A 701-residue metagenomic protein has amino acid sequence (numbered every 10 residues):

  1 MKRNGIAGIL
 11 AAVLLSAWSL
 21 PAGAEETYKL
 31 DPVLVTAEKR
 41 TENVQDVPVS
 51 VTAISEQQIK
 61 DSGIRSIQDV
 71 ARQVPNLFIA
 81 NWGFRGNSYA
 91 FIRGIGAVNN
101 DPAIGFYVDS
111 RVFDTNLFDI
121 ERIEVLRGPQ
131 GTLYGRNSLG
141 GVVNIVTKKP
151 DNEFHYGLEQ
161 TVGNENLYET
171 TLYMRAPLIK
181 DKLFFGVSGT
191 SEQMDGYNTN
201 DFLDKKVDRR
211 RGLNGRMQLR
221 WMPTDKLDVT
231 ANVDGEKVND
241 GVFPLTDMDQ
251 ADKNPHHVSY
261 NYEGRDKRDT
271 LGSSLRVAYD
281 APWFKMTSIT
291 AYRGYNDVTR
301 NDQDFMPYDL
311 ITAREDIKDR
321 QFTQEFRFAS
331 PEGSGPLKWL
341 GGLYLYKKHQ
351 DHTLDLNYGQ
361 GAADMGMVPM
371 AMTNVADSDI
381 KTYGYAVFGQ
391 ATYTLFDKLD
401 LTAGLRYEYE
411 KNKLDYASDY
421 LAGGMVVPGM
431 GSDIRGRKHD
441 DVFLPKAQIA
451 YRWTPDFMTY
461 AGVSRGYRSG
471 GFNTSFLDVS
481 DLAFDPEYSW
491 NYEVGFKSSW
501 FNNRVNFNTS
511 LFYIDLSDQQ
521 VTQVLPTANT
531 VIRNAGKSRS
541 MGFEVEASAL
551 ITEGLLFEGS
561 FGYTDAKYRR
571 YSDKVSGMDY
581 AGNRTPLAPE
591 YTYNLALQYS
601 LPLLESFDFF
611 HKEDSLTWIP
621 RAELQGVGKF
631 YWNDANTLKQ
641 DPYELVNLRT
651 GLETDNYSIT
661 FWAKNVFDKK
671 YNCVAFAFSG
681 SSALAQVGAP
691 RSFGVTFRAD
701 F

Functional and structural regions predicted by a protein language model:
M1-I64, Q68-Q73, R175, D225-V229 (+5 more regions): N-terminal Sec signal peptide and the immediately downstream disordered periplasmic leader that contains the TonB box
T27-E153, V494: Acidic, small-polar-rich N-terminal luminal/periplasmic segments of exported/outer-membrane proteins
H155-G157, V162-M194, N198, F202-D240 (+7 more regions): Transmembrane beta-barrel wall of Gram-negative outer-membrane proteins
T171, R276-Q303, R452, M458-R468 (+4 more regions): Membrane-embedded beta-barrel scaffold of Gram-negative outer-membrane proteins
R220-D225, D234, F328-P331, K338 (+3 more regions): Structural signature of Gram-negative outer-membrane beta-barrels, strongest in the C-terminal barrel of TonB-dependent
D228, N232-T270, D309-I317, K348-V368 (+1 more regions): Flexible loop and strand-edge segments within Gram-negative outer membrane beta-barrel domains
K338-G342, D397, L401, Y513-D515 (+2 more regions): Gram-negative outer-membrane beta-barrel transporters
D515, E613, Q625-N633, G651-F701: C-terminal beta-signal and adjacent terminal beta-strands/loops of Gram-negative outer-membrane beta-barrel proteins
